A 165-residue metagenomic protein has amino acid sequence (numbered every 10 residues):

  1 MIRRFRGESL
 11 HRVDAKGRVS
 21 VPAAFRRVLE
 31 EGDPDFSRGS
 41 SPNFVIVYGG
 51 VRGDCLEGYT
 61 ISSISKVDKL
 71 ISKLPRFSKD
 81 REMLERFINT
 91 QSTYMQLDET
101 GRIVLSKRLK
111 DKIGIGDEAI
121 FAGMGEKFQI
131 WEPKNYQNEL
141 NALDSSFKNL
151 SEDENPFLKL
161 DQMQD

Functional and structural regions predicted by a protein language model:
M1-H11, A15-K16, A24-T100, R108-D165: Flexible "stalk/tail and boundary" regions
